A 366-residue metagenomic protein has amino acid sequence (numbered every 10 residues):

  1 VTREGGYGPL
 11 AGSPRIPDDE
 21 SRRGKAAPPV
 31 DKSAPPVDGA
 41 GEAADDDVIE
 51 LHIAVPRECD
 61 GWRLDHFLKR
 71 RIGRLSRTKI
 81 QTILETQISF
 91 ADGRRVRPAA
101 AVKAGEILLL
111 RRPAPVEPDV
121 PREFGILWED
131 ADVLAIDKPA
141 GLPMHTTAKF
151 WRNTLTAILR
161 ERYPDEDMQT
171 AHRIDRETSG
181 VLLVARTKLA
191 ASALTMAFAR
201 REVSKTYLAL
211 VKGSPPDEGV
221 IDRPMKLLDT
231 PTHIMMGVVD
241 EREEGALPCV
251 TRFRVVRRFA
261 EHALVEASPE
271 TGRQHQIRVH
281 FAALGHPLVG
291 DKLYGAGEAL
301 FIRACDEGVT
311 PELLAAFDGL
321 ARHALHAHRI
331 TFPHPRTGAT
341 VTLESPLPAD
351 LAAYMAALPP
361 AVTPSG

Functional and structural regions predicted by a protein language model:
V1-G366: RNA pseudouridine synthases
